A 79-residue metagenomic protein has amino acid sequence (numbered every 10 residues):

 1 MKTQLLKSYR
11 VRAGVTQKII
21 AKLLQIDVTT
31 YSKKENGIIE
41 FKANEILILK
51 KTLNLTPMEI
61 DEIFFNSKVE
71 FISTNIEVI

Functional and structural regions predicted by a protein language model:
M1-R12: A short, Lys/Arg-rich alpha-helix, primarily the initiator
L5, T16, K42-E45: Residues that mark the N-terminal boundary/hinge immediately upstream of a DNA-recognition element
K7, S32-K33, D61: Key DNA-contacting residues within the recognition helix of helix-turn-helix
V11, K22, K51: Alpha-helical residues within the helix-turn-helix
G14-K33: Short alpha-helical DNA-recognition segment
K42-I60: DNA major-groove recognition helix of helix-turn-helix/homeodomain DNA-binding modules
E59-I79: Short, charged recognition helix plus adjacent turn of helix-turn-helix-like nucleic-acid-binding domains
